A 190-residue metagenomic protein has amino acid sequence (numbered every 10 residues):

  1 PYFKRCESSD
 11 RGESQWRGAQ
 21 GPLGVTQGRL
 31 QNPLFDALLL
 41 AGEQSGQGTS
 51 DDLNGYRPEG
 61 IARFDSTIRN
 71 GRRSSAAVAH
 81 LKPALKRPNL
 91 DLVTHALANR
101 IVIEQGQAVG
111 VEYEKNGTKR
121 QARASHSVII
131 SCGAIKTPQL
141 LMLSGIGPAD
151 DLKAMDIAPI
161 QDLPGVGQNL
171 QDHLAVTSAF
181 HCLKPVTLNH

Functional and structural regions predicted by a protein language model:
P1-A108, Y113-E114, T177-H190: Conserved redox-cofactor binding core of oxidoreductases
I101-E104, A108-H190: Glycine-rich loop(s) and the adjacent beta-strand/alpha-helix scaffold that form part
